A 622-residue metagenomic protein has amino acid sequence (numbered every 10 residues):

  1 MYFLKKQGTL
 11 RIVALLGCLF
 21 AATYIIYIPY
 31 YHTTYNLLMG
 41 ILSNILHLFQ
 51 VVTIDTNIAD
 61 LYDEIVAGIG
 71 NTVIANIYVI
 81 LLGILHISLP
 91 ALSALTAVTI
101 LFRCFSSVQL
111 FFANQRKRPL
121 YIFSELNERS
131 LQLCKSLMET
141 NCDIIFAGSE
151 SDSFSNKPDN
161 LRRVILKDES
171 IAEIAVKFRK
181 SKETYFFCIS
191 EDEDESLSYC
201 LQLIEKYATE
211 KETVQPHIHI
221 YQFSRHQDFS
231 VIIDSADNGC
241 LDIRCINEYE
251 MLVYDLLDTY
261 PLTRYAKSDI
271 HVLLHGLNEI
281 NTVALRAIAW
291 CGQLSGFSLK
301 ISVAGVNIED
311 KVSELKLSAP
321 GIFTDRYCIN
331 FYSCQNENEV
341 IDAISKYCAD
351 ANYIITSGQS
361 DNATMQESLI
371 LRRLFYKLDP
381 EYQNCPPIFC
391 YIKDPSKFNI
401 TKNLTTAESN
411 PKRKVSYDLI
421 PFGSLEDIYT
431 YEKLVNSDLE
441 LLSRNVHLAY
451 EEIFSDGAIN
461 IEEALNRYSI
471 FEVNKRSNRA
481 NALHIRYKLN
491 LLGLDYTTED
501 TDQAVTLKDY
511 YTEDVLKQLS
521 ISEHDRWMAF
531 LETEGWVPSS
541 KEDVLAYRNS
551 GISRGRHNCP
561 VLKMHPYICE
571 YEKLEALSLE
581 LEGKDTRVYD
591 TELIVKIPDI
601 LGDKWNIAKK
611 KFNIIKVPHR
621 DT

Functional and structural regions predicted by a protein language model:
M1-F20, H32-L42, Q50, T56-R526 (+6 more regions): Cytosolic regulatory regions of ion transport systems
I26-H32: Juxtamembrane "helix-exit" motif on the non-cytosolic side of transmembrane helices
S539-C569, K573-L581, T586: Surface-exposed intrinsically disordered loops and tails
